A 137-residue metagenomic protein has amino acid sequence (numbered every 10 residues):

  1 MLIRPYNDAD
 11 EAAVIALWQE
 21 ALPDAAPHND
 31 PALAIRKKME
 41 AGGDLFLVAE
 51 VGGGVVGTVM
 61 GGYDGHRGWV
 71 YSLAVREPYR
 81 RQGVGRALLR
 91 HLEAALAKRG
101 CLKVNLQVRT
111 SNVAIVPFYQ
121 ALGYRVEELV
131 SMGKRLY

Functional and structural regions predicted by a protein language model:
M1-L2: Extreme N-terminal starter segment of soluble prokaryotic enzymes
P5-S72, R76, L89-H91, A95 (+2 more regions): Acetyl-CoA-dependent GNAT
W69-S72, Q107, F118: Residue-level recognition of specific faces of alpha-helices
R76-Q82, T110-S111: Active-site acidic-Proline motif in GNAT/NAT acetyltransferases
R81-A94, P117, A121: Conserved acetyl-CoA-binding loop-helix of GNAT-fold acetyltransferases
A97-V108: Conserved GNAT acetyl-CoA-binding A-motif
L106-I115, G133-Y137: Conserved beta-strand-loop-alpha-helix junction that forms the acyl-donor binding cleft
